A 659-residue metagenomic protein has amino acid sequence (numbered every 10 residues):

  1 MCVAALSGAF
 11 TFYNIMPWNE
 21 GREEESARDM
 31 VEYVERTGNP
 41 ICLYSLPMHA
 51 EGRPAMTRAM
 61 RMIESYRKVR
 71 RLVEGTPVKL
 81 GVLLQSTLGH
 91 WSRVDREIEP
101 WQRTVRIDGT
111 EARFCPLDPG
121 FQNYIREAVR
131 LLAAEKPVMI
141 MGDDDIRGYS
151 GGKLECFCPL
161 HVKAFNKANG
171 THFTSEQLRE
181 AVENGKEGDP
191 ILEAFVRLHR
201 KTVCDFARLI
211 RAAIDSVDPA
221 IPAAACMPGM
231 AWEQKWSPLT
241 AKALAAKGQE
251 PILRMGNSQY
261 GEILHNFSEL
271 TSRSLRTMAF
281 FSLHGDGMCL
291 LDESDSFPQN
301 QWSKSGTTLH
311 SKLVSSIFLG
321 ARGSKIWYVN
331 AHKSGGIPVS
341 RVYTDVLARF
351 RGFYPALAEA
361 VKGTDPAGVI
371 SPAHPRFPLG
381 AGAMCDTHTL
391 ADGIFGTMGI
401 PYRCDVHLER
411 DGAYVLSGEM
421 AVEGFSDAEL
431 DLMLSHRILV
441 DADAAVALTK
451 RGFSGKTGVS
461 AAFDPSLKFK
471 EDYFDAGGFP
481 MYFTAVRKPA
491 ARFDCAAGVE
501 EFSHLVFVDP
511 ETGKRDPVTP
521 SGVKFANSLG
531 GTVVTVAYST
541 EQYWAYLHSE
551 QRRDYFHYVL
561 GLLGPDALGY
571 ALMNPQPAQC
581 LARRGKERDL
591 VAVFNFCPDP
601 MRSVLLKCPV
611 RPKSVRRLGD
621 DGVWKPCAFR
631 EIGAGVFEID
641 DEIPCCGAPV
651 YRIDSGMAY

Functional and structural regions predicted by a protein language model:
L6-E20, K79-T87, M141-D145, L192-S237 (+2 more regions): Aromatic-lined carbohydrate-recognition surfaces of secreted/lumenal glycan-active proteins
A9-R22, M48-I63, I107-R126, G188-C204 (+5 more regions): The substrate-binding groove and active-site-proximal loops of carbohydrate-active enzymes, especially glycoside
N19-E35, P119-L132, W236-A243, S305-S316: Short, acidic/polar
E24-E51, L131-M139, P251-I252, S311-G323 (+1 more regions): Catalytic domains of carbohydrate-active enzymes, especially glycoside hydrolases
M30-V31, P47-E99, I210: Aromatic-lined substrate-binding rim segments of carbohydrate-active enzymes
T37, S45-L46, Y149, V217-L390 (+6 more regions): Hydrophobic targeting/anchoring helices
E64, K79-E135, D144, G148 (+3 more regions): Active-site-adjacent "subsite" loops/lids of carbohydrate-active enzymes
T387, D392-G393, V406-H407, V415-Y659: A conserved amphipathic helix/loop scaffold that creates a polar/acidic microenvironment used either to coordinate
